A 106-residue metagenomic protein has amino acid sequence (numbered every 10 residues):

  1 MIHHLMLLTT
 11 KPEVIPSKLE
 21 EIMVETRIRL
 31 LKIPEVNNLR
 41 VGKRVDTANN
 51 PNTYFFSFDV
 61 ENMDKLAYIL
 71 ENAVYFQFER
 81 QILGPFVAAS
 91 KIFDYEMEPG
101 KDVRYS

Functional and structural regions predicted by a protein language model:
M1-T53, E61-E71, Y95-S106: Short S/T/G/P-rich N-terminal loop/turn motif that feeds into the first structured element of a domain
V36-N37, E79-Y95: Conserved short beta-strand edge segments in small beta-sheet-based binding/regulatory domains
